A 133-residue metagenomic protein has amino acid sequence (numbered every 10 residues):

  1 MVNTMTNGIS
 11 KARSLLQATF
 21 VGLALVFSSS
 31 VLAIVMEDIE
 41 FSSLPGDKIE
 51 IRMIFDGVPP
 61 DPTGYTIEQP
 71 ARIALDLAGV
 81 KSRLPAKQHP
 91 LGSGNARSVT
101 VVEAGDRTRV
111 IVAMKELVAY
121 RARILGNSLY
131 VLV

Functional and structural regions predicted by a protein language model:
V2, T6-A12, V31-V133: Signal-peptide-cleaved, periplasmic/extracellular N-terminal interaction regions immediately downstream of the signal
Q17-S29: Bacterial N-terminal signal peptides
